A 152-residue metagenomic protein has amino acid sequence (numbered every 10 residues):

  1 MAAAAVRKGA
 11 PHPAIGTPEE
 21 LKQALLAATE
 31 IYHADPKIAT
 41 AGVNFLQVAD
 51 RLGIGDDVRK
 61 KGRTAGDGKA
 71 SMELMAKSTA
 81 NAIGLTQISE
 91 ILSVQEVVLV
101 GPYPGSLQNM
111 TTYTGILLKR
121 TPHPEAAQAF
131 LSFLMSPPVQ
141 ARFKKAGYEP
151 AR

Functional and structural regions predicted by a protein language model:
A3-R152: Exported/periplasmic ABC-transporter solute-binding proteins
